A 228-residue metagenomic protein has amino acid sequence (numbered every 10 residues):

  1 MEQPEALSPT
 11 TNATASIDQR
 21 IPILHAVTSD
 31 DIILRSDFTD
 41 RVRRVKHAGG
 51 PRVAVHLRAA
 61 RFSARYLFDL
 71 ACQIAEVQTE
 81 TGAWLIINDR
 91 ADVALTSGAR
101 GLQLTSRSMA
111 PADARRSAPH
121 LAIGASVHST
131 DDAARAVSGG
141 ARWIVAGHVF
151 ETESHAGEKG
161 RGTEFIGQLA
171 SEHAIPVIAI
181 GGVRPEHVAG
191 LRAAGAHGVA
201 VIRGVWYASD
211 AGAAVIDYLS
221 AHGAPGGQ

Functional and structural regions predicted by a protein language model:
M1-L104, S108-P111, R116-R142, E158-R161 (+4 more regions): Conserved N-terminal beta1-alpha1 strand-loop-helix module at the mouth
A94, F150-H155: A short acidic, helix-capping loop that chelates divalent metal ions and anchors anionic groups
E153, A200-V201: Residue-level signal for pocket-adjacent positions within structured domains
G167-Q168, I180: Strongly charged, low-complexity linkers/loops
A179-V183, V201-R203: Glycine-rich beta-strand-to-loop/alpha-helix junction loops that act as flexible
A194: C-terminal binding/interaction regions
